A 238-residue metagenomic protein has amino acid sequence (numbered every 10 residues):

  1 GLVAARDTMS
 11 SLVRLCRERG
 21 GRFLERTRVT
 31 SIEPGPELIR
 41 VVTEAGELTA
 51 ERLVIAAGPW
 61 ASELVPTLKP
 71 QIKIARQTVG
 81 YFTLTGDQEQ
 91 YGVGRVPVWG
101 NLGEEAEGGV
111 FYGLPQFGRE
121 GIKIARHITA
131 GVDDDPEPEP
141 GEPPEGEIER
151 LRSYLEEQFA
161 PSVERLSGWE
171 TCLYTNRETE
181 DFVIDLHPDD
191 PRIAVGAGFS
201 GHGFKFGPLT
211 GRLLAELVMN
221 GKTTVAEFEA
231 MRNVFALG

Functional and structural regions predicted by a protein language model:
G1-E51: Helical element adjacent to the flavin cofactor pocket in flavoenzyme catalytic cores
G1-R14, G58-W60, E147-L151, G203: Mid-domain beta-loop-alpha active-site segment that forms a flexible, acidic cofactor/metal-binding surface
R6, T27, G58-P59, P208 (+1 more regions): Alpha-helix N-cap/helix-start capping motif
L15, R19, W60-E63, T67 (+2 more regions): Active-site catalytic microenvironments for nucleophilic, acid-base chemistry
L24, V54, A194-G196: Hydrophobic/aromatic beta-strand patches that form the interior of the parallel beta-sheet core in alpha/beta enzyme
R28, L48, P59, R76 (+4 more regions): Catalytic cores of transferase enzymes with a strong primary signal for eukaryotic protein kinases
I32-E37, T43-S167, E178: Flavin-dependent oxidoreductases
S153-G238: C-terminal catalytic lobe of FAD-dependent flavoproteins
